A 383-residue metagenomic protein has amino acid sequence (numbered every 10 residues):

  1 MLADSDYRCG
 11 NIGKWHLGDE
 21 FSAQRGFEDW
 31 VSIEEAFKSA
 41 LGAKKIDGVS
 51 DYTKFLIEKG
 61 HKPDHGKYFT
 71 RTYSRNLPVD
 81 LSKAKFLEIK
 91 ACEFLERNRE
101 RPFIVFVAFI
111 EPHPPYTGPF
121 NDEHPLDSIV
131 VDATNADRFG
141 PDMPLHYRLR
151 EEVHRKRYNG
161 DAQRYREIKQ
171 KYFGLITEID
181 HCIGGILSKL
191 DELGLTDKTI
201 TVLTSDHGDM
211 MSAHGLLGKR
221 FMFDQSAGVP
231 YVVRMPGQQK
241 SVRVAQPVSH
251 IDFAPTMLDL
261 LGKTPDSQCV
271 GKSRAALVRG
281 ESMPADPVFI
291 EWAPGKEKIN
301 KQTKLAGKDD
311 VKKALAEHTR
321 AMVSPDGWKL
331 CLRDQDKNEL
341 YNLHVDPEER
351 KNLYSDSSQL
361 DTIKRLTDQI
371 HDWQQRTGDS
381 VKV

Functional and structural regions predicted by a protein language model:
M1-C331, K337-N338, P347, K351-Q369: Formylglycine-dependent sulfatase
V270-G271, G378-V383: Short, flexible loop/turn segments with low-complexity composition
